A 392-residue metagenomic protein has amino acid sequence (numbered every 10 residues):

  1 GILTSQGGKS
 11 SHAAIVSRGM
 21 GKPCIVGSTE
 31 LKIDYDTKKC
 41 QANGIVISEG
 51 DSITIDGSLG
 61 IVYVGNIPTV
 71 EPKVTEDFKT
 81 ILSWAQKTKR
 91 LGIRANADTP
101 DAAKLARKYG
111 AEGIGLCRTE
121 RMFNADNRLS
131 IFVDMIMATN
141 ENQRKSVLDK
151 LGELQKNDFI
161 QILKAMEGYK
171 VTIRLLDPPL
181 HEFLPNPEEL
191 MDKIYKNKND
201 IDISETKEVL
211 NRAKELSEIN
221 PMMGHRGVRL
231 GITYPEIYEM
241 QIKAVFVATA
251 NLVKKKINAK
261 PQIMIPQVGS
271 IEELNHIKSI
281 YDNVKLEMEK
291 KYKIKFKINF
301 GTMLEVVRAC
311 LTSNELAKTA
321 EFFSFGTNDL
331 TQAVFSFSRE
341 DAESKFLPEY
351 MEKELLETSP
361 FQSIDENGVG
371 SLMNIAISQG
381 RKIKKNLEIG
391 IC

Functional and structural regions predicted by a protein language model:
G1-I45: Conformationally flexible catalytic loops at phosphate/diphosphate-handling active centers
K9, E30, I55-I61: Short, charged beta-turn/beta-strand-edge "cap" motif at the junction between a beta-strand and an adjacent loop
S17, I53, V245: Residue-level signal for inorganic ion chemistry
G19, Y63-I81: Short, compositionally biased
S28-T29, N66, T327: Short secondary-structure boundary segments
L59, V74-T80, W84-C392: Conserved alpha/beta-domain cores
